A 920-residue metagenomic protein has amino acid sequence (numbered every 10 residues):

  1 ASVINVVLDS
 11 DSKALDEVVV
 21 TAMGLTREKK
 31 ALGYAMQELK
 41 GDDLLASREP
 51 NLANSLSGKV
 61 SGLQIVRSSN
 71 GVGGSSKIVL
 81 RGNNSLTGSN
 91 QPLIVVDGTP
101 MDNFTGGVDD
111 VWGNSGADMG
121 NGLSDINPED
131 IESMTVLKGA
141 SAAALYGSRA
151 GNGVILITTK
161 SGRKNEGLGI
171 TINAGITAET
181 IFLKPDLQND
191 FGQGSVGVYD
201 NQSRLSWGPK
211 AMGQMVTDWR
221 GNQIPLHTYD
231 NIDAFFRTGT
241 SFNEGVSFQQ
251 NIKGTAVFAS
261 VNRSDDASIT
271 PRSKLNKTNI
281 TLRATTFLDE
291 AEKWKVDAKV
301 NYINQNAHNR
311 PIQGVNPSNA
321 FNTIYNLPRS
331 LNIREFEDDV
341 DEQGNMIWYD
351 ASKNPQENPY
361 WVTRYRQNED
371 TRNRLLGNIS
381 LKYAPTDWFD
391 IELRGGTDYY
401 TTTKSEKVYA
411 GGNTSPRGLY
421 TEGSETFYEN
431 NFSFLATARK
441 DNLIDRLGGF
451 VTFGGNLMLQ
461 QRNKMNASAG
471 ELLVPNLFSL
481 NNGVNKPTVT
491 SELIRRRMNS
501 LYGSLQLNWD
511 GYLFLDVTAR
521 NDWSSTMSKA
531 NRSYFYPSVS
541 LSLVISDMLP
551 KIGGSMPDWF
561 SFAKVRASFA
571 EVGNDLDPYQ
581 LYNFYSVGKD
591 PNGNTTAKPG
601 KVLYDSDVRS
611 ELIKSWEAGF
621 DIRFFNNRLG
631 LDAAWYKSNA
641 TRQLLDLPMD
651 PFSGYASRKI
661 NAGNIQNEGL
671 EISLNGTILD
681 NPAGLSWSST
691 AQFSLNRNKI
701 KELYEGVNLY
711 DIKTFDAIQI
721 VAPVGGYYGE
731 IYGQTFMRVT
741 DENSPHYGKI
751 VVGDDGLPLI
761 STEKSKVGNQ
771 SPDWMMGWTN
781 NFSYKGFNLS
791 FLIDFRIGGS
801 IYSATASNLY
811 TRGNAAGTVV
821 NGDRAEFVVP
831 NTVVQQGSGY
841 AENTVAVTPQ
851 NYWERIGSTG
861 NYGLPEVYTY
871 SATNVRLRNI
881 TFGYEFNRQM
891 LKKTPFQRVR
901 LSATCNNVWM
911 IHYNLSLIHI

Functional and structural regions predicted by a protein language model:
S2-D43, A53, D97: Short, acidic, small-residue-rich periplasmic hinge/interaction motif at the N-terminus of Gram-negative outer-membrane
V3-V7, E17, L52, I78-R81 (+4 more regions): N-terminal periplasmic accessory domains that precede and gate Gram-negative outer-membrane beta-barrel machines
A35-G58, V66-N70, I78-S85, D97 (+5 more regions): Short, polar/charged loop or turn motifs at beta-strand boundaries
E38, K59-G62, G71-S76, L86-I94 (+11 more regions): Residues embedded in well-ordered regular secondary structure
L44, Q91, G208, G239-F242 (+9 more regions): Extracellular/periplasmic, surface-exposed regions of secreted and cell-surface proteins
L56, L63, G98, M134 (+2 more regions): Non-catalytic regulatory/gating segments with a bias toward low-complexity or hydrophobic composition
T171-N222, I660, L679-Q770, N808-T811 (+3 more regions): Conserved small-residue
T217-N222, N231-I232, S524, R796-R900: Extracytoplasmic gating/loop element in the C-terminal half of outer-membrane beta-barrel translocons and assembly
